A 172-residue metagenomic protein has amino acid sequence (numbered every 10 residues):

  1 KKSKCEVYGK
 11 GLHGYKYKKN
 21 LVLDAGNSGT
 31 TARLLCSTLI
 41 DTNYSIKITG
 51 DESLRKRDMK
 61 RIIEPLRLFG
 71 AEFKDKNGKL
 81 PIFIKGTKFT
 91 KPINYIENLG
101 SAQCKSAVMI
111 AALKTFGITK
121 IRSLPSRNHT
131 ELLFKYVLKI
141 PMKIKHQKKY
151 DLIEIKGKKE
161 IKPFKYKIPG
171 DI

Functional and structural regions predicted by a protein language model:
K1-I172: Structural preference for solvent-exposed beta-strand-turn elements and adjacent flexible terminal/loop segments within
